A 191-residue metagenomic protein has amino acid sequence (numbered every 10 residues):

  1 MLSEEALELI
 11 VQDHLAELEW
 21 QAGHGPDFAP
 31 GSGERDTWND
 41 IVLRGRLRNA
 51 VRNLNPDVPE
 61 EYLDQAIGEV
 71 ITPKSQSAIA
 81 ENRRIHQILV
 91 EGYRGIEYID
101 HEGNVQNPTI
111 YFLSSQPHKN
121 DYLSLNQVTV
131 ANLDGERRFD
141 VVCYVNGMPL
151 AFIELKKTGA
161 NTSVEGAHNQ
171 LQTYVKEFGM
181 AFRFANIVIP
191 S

Functional and structural regions predicted by a protein language model:
M1-S191: An alpha-helical interface "stripe"
